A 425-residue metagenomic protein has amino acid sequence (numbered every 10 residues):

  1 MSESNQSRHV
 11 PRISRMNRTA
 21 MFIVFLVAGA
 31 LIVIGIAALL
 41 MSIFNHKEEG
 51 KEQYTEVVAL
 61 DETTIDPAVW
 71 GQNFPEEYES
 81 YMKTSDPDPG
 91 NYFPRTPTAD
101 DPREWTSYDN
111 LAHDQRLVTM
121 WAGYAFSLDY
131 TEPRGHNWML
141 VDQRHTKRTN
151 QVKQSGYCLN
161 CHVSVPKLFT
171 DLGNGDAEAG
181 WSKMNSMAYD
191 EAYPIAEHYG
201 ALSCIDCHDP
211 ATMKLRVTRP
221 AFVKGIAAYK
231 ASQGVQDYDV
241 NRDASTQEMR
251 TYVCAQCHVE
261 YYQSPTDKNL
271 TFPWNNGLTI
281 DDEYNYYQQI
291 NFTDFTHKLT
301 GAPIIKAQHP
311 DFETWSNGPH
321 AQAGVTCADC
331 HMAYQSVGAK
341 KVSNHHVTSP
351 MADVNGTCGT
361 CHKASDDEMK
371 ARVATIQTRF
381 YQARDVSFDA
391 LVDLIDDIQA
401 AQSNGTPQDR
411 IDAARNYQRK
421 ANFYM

Functional and structural regions predicted by a protein language model:
M1-S2: N-terminal targeting leaders characterized by basic, low-complexity, disordered sequences that direct proteins
N5-L26, A37-Y130, D171-D206, A211-D329 (+1 more regions): Primarily the internal scaffold of c-type cytochrome electron-transfer domains, especially repeated/multiheme c-type
A30-G35: Hydrophobic core segments of alpha-helical transmembrane domains in multi-pass membrane transport and ion-translocation
D114, Y124-Y157, A196: Long, charge-dense tracts
H136-L140, H162, H208, H258: Aromatic/pi-system hotspot detector in well-structured domains
Q151-F169, N174: A cross-kingdom signal targeting lumenal/periplasmic-facing segments of multi-pass membrane and secretory-pathway
